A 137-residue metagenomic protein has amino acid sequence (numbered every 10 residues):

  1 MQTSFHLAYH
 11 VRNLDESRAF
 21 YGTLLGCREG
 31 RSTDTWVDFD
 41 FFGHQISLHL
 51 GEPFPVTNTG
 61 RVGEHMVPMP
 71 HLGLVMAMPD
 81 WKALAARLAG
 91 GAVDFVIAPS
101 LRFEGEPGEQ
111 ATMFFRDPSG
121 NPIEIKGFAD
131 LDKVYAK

Functional and structural regions predicted by a protein language model:
M1, E64-V67: Short, flexible turn/loop "capping" segments at secondary-structure junctions
M1-D15, H71-L72, M76, G127-K137: N-terminal beta-strand motif that seeds the catalytic metal site of vicinal oxygen chelate
Y9-P53: Core segments of cupin and vicinal oxygen chelate
R12-D15, V67, L72-S119: Vicinal oxygen chelate
R28-D34, S100-F103, G127-D132: Conserved catalytic-core motifs of GNAT/GCN5-like acyltransferases
L48, F115, I125-F128: GNAT/GCN5-related N-acetyltransferase fold signature
F54-G60, A98-E106, K133-V134: A short, acidic/glycine-rich surface segment
